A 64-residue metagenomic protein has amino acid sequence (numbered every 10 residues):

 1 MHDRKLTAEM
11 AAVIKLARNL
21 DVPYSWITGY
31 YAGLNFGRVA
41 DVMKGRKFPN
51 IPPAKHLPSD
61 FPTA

Functional and structural regions predicted by a protein language model:
M1-D3, D41, P62: Basic, low-complexity segments
H2-R4, I27-G29: Short acidic, glycine/serine/threonine-rich helix-capping segments at coil-helix boundaries
R4-V22: Short, amphipathic alpha-helical "recognition" segments used to contact nucleic acids or chromatin
A17-L20, G33, G45: Residues within well-ordered alpha-helical secondary structure of globular protein domains
P23-Y24, N35: Residues that mark the N-terminal boundary/hinge immediately upstream of a DNA-recognition element
G29-V42: Short, basic interhelical loop/turn and adjoining N-cap of the next helix at nucleic-acid- or acidic-partner-contacting
V42-P49: Catalytic-site neighborhood detector that most strongly recognizes the C-terminal catalytic loop/helix of tyrosine
P49-A64: Short Lys/Arg-enriched helix C-cap and helix-to-coil transition segments that create basic nucleic-acid-contact patches
